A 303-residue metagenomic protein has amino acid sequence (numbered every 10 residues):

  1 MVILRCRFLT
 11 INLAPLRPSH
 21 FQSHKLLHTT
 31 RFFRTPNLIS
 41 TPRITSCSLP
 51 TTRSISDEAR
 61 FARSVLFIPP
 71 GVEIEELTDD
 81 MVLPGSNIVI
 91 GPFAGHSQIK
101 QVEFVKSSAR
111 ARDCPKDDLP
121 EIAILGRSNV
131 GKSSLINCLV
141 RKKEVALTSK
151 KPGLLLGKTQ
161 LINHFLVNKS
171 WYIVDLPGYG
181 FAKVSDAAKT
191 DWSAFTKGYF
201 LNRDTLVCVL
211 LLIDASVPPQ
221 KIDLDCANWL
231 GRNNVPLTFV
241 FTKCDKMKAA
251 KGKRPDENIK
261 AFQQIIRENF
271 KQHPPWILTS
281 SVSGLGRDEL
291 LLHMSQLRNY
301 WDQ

Functional and structural regions predicted by a protein language model:
V2-F8, P15-L16, H20, H24-K183 (+1 more regions): Conserved G1/Walker A P-loop phosphate-binding module
A14-S19, A250-R254: Short secondary-structure transition/capping segments
I99-R112, D245-Q303: Canonical P-loop GTPase G-domain recognition
D113, E144, A182-S185, K221 (+3 more regions): Active-site-proximal flexible loops/turns
P115, S128, K158, S185-W192 (+2 more regions): Short, conserved glycine- and acidic-residue-centered signature motifs in active-site or ligand-binding loops
I124, L210-L212, W276-S280: Extended hydrophobic secondary-structure segments that form protein cores and membrane-embedded regions
G153, K158, W171, G178-G180 (+3 more regions): Conserved nucleotide-binding/hydrolysis micro-motifs of P-loop NTPases
W171, T190-P274: Conserved C-terminal guanine-recognition region of P-loop GTPase G domains, centered on the G4
